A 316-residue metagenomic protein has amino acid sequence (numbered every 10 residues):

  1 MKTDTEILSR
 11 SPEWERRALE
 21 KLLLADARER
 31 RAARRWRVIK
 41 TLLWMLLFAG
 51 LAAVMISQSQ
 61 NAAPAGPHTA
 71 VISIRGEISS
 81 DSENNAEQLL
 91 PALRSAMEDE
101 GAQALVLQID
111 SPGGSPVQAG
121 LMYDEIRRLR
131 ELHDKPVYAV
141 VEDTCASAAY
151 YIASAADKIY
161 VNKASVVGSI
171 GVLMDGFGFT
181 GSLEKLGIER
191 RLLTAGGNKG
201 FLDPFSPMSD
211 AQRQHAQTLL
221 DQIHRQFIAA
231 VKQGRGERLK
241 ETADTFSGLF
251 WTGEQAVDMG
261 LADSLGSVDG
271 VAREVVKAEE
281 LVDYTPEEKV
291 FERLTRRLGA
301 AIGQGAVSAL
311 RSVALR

Functional and structural regions predicted by a protein language model:
M1-Y138, D143-C145, Y151-S154, K158-N162 (+1 more regions): N-terminal organellar transit peptides
V166: Short glycine/proline-centered loop/turn elements that form peptide/ligand docking sites
S169: Extracytoplasmic ligand-binding site segments that recognize negatively charged/polar headgroups
